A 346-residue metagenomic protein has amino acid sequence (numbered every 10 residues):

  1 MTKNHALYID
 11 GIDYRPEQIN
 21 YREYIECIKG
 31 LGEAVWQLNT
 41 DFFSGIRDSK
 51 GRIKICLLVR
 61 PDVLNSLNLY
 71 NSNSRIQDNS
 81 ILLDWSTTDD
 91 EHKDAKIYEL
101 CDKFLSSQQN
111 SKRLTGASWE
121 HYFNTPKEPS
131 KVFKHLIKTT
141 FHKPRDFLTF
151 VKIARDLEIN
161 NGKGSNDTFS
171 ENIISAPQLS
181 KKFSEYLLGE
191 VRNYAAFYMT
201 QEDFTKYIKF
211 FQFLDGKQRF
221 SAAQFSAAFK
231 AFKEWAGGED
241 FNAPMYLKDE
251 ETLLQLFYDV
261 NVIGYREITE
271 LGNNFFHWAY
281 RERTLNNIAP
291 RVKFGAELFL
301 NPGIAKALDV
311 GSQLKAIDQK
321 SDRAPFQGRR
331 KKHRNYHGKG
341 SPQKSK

Functional and structural regions predicted by a protein language model:
M1-Y8, I12-P129: The catalytic "switch" region of P-loop NTPases
K127-K346: C-terminal leucine-rich, beta-strand-based interaction scaffolds used for sensing/assembly
